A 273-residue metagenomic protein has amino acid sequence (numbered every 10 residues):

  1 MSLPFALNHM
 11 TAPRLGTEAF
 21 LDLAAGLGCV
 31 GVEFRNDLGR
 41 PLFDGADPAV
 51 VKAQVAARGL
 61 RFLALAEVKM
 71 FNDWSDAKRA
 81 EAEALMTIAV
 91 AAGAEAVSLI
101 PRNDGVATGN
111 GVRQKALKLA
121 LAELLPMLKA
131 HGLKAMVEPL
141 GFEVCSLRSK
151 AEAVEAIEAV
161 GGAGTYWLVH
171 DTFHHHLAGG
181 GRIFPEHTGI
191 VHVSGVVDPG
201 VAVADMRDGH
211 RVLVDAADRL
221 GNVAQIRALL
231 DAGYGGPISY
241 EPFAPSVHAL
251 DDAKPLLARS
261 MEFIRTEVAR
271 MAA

Functional and structural regions predicted by a protein language model:
M1-A6, R14, E18-G28, A56-G59 (+3 more regions): Histidine-acidic metal/acid-base catalytic patches
N8-A12, R35-G39, E67-M70, R102-D104 (+4 more regions): Active-site beta-loop-alpha junctions enriched in small/polar residues
P13, D44, K78-R79, L117 (+2 more regions): A conditional alpha-helix N-cap/helix-loop micro-motif detector
E18, D22, Q54-A57, R61 (+3 more regions): Active-site acidic/histidine proton-transfer and metal-coordination neighborhood in alpha/beta enzyme cores
V32, A89, D171: Active-site beta-strand/loop signature of hydrolases that rely on acidic residues for catalysis
V32-E33, L63-L65, V97-S98, A135 (+2 more regions): Hydrophobic residues within beta-strands of alpha/beta enzymes
E33-V55, D104-T108: Glycine-rich, proline-tolerant flexible connector loops at the mouths of alpha/beta enzymes
V68-D76, V212-A216: The substrate-binding groove and active-site-proximal loops of carbohydrate-active enzymes, especially glycoside
